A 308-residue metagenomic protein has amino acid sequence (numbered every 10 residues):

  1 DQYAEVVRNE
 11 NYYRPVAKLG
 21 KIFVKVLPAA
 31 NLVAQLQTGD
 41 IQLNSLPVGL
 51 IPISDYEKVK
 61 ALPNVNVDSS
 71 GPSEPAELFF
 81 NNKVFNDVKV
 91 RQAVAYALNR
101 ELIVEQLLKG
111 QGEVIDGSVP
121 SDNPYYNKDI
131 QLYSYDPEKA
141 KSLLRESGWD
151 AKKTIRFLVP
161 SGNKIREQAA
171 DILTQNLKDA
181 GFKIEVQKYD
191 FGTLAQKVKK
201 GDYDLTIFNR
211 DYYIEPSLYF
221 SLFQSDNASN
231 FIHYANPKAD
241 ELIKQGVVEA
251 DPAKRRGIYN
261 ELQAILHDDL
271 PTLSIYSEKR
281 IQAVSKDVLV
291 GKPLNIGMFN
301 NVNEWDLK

Functional and structural regions predicted by a protein language model:
D1-V7, F23-N82: Extracellular/periplasmic solute-recognition and catalytic clefts
D1-V7, K254-G257, I296-K308: The feature preferentially marks the first beta-strand/turn patch immediately downstream of a bacterial lipoprotein
V7, N86-Q175, E261: Append "and occasionally in soluble cytosolic enzymes with long acidic Gly/Pro-rich linkers
Y12-K18, Y56-G71, E77-V88, P124-S142 (+4 more regions): Short, solvent-exposed loop/beta-turn-alpha elements that line the ligand-binding surface or hinge of extracytoplasmic
A30-Q42, E57-A61, K89-Q92, Q168-A180 (+1 more regions): Short helices/loops that flank or line small-molecule/ion binding pockets
S45-D55, R100, F191, F208-Y212: Beta->alpha turn/N-cap motifs
S147-Y212, R280: Ligand/substrate-recognition segments at binding pockets and active sites
